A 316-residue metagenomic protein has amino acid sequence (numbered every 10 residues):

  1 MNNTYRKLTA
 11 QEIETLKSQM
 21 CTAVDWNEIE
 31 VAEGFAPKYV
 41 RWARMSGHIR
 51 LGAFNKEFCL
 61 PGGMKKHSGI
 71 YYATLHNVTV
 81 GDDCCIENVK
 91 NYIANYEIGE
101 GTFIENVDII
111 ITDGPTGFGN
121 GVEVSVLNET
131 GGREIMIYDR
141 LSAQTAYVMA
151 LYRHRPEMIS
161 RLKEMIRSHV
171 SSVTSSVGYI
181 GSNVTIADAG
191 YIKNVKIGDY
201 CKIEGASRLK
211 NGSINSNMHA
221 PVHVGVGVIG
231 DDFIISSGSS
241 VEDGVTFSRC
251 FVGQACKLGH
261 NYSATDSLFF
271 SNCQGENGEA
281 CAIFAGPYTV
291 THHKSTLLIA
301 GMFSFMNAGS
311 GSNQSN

Functional and structural regions predicted by a protein language model:
M1-N316: Domain-scale signature associated with acetyltransferase and cell-envelope carbohydrate enzymes
